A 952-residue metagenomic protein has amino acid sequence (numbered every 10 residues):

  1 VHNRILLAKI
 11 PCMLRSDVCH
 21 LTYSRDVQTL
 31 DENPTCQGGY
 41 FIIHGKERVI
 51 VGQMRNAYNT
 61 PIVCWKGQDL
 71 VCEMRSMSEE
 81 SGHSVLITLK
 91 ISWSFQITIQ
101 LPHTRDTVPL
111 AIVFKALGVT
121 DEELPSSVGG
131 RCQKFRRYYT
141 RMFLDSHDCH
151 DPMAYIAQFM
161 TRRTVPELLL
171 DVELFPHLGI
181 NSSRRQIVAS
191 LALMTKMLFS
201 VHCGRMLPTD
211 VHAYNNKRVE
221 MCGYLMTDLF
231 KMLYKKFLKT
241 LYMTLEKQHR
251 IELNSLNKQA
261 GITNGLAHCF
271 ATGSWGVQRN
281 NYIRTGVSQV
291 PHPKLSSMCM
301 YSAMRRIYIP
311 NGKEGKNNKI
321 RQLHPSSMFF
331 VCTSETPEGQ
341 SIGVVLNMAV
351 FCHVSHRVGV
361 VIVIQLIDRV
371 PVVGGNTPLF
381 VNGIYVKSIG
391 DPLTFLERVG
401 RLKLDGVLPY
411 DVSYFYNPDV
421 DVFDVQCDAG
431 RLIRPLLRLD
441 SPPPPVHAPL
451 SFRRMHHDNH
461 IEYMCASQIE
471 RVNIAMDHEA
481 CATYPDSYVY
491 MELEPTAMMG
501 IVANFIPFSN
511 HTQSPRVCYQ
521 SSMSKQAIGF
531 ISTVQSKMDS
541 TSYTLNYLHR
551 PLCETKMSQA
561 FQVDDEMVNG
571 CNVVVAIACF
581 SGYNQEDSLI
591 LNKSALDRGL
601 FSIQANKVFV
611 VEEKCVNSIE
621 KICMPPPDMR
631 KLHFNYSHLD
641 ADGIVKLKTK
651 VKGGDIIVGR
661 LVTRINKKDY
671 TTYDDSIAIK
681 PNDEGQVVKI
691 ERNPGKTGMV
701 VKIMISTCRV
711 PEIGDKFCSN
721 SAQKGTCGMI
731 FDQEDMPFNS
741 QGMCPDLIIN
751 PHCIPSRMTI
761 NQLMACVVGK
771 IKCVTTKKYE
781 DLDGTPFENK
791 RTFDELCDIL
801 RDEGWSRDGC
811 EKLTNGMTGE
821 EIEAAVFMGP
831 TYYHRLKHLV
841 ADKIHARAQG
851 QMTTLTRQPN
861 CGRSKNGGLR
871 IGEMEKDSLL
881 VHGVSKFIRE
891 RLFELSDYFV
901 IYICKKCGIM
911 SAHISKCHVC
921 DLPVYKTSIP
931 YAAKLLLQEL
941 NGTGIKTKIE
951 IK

Functional and structural regions predicted by a protein language model:
V1-S302, P310, H324, A349-C352 (+3 more regions): N-terminal non-catalytic structural scaffold regions of very large proteins
H20, S24, Q365, I619-S637 (+1 more regions): Short, basic/aromatic beta-hairpin or loop at an interaction surface
T35, T336, M567, V645 (+3 more regions): Short, well-ordered loop/turn sites that connect or cap secondary structure elements
I62-E73, Q340, V344-I384, K668-Y673 (+4 more regions): Catalytic or ion-translocation cores adjacent to nucleophile or general acid/base/metal-coordination motifs in diverse
D228, R550, N572-A576, S581-G582 (+6 more regions): OB-fold/S1-family RNA-binding modules
K313-G315, H324-S327, E554-S558, D628-D642 (+1 more regions): Short, structured beta-strand/loop micro-motifs enriched in basic residues and often containing a Trp
N347, M557, I656, L661-T663 (+4 more regions): Short, surface-exposed secondary-structure boundary micro-motifs
E586-D587, R660-D675, D715, K724-I730 (+1 more regions): Short, Lys/Arg- and Gly-enriched loop/turn segments at beta-strand edges
